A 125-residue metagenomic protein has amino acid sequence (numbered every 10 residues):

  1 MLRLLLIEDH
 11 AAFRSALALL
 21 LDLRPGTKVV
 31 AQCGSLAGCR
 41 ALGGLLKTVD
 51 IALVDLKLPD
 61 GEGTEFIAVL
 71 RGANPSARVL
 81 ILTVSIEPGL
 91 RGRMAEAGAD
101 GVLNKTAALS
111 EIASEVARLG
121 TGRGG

Functional and structural regions predicted by a protein language model:
E8: Conserved acidic carboxylate
Q32-I51: Acidic, metal-coordinating helix/loop segments flanking the phosphotransfer/catalytic sites of two-component signaling
S35, E62-E65: Acidic catalytic/metal-coordinating carboxylates
D55-L56, T83: Active-site residues of response regulator receiver
P59, E87: The feature encodes the CheY-like receiver
T64-S76: Short amphipathic alpha-helix used as the core "switch/output" element in two-component signaling
G89, A107-A117: C-terminal output helix
